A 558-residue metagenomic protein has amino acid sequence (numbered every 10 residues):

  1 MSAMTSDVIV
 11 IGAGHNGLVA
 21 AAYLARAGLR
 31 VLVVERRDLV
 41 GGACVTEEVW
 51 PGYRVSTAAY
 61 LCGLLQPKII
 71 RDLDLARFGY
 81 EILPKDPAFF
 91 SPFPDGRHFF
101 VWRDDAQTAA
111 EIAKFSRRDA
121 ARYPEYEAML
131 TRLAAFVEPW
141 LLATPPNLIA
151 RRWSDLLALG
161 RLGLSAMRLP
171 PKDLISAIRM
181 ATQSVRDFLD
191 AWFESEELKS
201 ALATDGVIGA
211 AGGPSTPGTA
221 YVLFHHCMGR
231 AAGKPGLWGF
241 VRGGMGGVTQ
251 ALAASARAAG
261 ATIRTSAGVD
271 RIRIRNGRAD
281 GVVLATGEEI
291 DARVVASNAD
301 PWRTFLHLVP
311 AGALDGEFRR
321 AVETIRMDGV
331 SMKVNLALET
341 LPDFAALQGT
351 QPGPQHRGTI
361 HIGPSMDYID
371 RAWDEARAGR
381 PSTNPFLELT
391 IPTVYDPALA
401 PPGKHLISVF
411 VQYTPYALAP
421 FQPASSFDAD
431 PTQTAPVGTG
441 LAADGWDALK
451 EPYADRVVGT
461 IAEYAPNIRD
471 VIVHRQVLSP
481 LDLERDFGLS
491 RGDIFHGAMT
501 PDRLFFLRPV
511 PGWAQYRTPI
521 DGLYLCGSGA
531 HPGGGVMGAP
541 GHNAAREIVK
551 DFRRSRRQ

Functional and structural regions predicted by a protein language model:
M1-L39, A43-C44, I112, R118 (+3 more regions): Structural core of flavin- and non-heme-iron oxidoreductases, emphasizing the beta-strand/alpha-helix scaffold
M1-V8, R26-A27, L504-F506, V510-P511 (+1 more regions): Extreme N-terminal leader/targeting segments of oxidoreductases
M4-I149, H496-D502, N543: N-terminal glycine-rich phosphate/pyrophosphate-binding loop and immediately adjacent elements
T131-A259, L489-L504: Active-site/ligand-binding neighborhood in enzyme catalytic cores
S195, K199-G218, H361-G363, G379-P392 (+1 more regions): A glycine-rich dinucleotide-binding beta-alpha-beta segment and adjacent secondary-structure elements that constitute
W238-R242, A261, G268-P401: Mid-domain catalytic core of redox enzymes that form a hydrophobic substrate pocket/lid adjacent to a catalytic redox
E339-L478, L483: C-terminal segments that line or cap access tunnels to active or ligand-binding sites in enzymes and enzyme-associated
S528-V549: A conserved FAD-binding loop/helix module that cradles the flavin
